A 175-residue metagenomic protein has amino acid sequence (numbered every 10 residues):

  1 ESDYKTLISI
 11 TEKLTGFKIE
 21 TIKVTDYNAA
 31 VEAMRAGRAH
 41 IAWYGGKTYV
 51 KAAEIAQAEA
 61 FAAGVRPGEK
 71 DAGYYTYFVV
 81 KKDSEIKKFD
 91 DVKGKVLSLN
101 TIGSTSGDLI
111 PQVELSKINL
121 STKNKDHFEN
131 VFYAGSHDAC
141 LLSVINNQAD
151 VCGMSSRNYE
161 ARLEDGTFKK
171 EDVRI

Functional and structural regions predicted by a protein language model:
E1-L14, V24, K47, D71-L141 (+3 more regions): Bilobed "Venus flytrap"/periplasmic-binding protein-like clamshell domains and structurally analogous long
G16, A36-A39, Y44, A56 (+3 more regions): Extracytoplasmic
I19-T21, V131, I175: Generic structural signal for residues in well-ordered beta-strands
V24-A36: Acidic helix-start/capping segments at beta-turn-to-alpha-helix junctions
A29, T48-Y49, N158-Y159: Alpha-helix capping/helix-boundary segments
H40-I41, A60, D150-V151: Short, Asp-centered acidic motifs that coordinate Mg2+ and/or phosphate in catalytic or ligand-binding sites
Y44, A63, G153-M154: Short beta-strand and adjacent tight-turn residues that come in two discontinuous sequence segments and form the edges
A52-V65, R162-I175: Ligand-binding "clamshell"
